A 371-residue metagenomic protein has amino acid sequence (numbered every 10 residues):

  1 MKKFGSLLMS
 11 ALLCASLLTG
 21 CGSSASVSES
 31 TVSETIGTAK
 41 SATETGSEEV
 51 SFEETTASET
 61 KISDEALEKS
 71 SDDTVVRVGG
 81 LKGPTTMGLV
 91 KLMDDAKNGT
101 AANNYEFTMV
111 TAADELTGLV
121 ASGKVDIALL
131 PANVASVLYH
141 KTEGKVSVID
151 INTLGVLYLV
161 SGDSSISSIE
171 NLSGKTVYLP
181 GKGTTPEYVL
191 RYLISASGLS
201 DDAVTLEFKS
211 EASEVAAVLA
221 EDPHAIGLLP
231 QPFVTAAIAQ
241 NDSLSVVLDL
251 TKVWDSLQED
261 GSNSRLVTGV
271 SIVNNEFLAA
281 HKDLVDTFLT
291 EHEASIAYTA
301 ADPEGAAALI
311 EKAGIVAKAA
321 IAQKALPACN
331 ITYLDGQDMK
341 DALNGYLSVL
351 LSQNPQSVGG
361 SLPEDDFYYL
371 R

Functional and structural regions predicted by a protein language model:
M1-T19: Sec-dependent bacterial lipoprotein signal peptides
L18-E29: Bacterial lipoprotein signal-peptidase II cleavage site
V32, V50-S200, T205-F208, A225 (+2 more regions): Short, glycine-/small- and polar/acidic-enriched structural segments that line small-molecule recognition paths
K91-M93, L157-S168, D260-L284, T332-D335: A bilobed periplasmic-binding-protein/Venus flytrap-type ligand-binding module shared by bacterial periplasmic
A96-A102, T251-S264, I331-K340: Short, solvent-exposed loop/beta-turn-alpha elements that line the ligand-binding surface or hinge of extracytoplasmic
N133-V134, T142, E214-L309: Pocket-lining segment of extracytoplasmic ligand-binding domains
L278-Q353: Secondary-structure end/capping motifs
N344-R371: Conserved C-terminal helix/tail region of periplasmic/extracytoplasmic solute-binding proteins
